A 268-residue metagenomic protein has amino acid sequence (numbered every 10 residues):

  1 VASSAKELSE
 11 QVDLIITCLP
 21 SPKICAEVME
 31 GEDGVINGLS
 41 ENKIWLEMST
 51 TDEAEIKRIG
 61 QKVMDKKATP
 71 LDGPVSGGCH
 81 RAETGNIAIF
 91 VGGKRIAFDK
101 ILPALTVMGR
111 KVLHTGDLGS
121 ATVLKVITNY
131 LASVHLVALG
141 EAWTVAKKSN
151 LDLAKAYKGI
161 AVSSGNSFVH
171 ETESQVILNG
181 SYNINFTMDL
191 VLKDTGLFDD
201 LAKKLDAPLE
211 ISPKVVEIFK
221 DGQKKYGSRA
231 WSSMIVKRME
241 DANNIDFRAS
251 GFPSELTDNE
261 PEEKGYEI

Functional and structural regions predicted by a protein language model:
V1, T69-L71, V112, L153 (+1 more regions): Hydrophobic beta-strand scaffold residues
V1-P70: Rossmann-fold NAD(P) dinucleotide-binding segment
L14-T17, G34, T106, R110 (+3 more regions): Residue-level marker of structural boundaries
L19, T50-S133: Rossmann-fold dinucleotide-binding core
K43, T84-A88, S174: Short, solvent-exposed beta-strand edge segments and adjacent coil->beta transition regions
S120-A242: Helical "substrate-binding/catalytic lid" subdomain of Rossmann-like NAD(P)-dependent dehydrogenases/reductases
K224-I268: NAD(P)-dependent dehydrogenase/reductase Rossmann-like domain
